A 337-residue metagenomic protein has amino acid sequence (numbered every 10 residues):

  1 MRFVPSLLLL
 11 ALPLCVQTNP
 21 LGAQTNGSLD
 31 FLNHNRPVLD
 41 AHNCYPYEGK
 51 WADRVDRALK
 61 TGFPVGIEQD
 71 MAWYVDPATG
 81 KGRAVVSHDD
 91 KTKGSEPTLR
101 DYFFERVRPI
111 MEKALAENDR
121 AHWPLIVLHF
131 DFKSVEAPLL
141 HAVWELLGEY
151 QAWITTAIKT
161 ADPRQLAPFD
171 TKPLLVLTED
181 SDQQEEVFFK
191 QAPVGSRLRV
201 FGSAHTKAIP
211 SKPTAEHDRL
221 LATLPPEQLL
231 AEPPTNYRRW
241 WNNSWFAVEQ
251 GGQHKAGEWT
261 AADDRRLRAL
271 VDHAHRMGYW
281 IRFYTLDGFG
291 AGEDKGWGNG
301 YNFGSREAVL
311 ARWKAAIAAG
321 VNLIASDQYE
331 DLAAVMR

Functional and structural regions predicted by a protein language model:
P5-Q17: Bacterial N-terminal signal peptides
N19-G22: Sec/Tat signal peptide C-region and signal peptidase I cleavage site
Q24-V65, W73-R337: Catalytic cores of phosphodiester-bond hydrolases, prominently lipid phosphodiesterases
